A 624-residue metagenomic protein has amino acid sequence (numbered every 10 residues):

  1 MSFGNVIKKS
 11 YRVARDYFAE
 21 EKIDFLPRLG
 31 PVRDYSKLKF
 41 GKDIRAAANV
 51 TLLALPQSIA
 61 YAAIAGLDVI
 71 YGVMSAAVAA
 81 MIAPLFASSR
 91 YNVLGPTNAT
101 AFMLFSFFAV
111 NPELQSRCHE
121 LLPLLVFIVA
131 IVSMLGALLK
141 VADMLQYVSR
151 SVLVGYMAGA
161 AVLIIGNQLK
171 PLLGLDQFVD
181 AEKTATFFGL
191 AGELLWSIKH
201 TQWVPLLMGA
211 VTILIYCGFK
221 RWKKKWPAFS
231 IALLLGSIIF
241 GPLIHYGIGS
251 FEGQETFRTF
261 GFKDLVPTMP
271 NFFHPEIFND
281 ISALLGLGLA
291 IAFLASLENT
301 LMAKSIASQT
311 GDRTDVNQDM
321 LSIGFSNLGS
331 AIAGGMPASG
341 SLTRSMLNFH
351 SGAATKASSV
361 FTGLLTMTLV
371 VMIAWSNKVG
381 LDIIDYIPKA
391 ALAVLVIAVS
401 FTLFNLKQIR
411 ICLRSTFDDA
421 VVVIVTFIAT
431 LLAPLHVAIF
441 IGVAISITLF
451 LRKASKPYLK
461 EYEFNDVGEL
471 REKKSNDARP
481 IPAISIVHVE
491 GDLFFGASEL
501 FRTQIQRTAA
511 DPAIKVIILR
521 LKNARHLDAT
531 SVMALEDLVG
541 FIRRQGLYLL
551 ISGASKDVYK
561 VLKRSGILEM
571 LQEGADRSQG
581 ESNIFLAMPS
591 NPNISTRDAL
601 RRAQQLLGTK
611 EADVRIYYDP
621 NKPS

Functional and structural regions predicted by a protein language model:
M1-R28, Y458-S624: Cytosolic C-terminal regulatory domains/tails of membrane transporters and channels
S2-F450: Membrane-embedded transport cores of multi-pass solute transporters
A87, F108, K170-P171, G241 (+6 more regions): Alpha-helix boundary/capping detector
V110, L138, L172, G241 (+7 more regions): Conserved, well-folded catalytic cores of nucleic-acid-processing and energy-transducing macromolecular machines
I439-G442, F450-D466: Hydrophobic alpha-helical transmembrane segments of membrane transport and translocation systems, primarily multi-pass
